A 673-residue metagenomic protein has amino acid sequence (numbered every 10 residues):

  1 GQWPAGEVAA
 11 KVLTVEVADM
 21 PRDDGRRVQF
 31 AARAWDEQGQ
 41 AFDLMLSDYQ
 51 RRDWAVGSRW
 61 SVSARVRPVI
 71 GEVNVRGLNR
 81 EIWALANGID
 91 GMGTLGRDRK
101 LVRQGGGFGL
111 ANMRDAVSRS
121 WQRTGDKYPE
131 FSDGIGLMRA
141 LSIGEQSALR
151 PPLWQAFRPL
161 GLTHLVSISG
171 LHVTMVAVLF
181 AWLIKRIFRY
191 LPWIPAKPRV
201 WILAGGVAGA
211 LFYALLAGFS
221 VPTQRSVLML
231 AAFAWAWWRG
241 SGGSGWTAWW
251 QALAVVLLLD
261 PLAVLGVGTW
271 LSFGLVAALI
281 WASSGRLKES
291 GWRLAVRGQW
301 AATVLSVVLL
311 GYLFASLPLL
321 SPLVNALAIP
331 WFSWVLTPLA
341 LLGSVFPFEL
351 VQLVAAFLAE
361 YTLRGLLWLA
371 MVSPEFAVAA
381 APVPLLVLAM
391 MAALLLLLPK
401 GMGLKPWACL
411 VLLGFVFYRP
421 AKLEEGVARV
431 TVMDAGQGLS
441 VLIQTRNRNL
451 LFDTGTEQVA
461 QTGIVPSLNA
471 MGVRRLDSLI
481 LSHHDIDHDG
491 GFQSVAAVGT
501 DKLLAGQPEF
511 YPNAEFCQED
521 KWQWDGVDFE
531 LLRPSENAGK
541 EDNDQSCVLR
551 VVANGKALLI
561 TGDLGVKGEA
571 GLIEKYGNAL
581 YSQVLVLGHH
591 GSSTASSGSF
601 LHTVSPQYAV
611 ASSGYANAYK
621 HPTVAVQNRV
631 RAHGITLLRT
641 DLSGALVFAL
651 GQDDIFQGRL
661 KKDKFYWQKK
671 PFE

Functional and structural regions predicted by a protein language model:
G1-H164, T462-P466, R475, P508 (+5 more regions): Membrane-interface helix/helix-cap signal primarily in integral membrane proteins
G1-T14, K100, I184-K197, W201 (+6 more regions): Transmembrane helix-bundle segments that form internal channels/tunnels in multi-pass membrane proteins, characterized
A86-V227, F529, A557-G562, V566 (+2 more regions): Aromatic-rich juxtamembrane segments at the membrane interface
Q146, W235-W238, L258, L262-V264 (+5 more regions): Core dinuclear metal-dependent hydrolase active-site scaffold
L162-K185, R474-A497, T561, L585-S599: Di-metal (Zn2+ and/or Mg2+/Mn2+) metal-binding site signature of metallo-dependent hydrolases with the MBL/beta-CASP
A214-T223, W238-G242, L258-V267, G311-L319: Membrane-interface helix caps and helix-loop-helix hairpins in membrane proteins
I486-E519: Active-site HxH/HxHxD metal-binding segment of metal-dependent hydrolases
E569-A645: Cap/insert and terminal regions of metallo-dependent hydrolase folds
